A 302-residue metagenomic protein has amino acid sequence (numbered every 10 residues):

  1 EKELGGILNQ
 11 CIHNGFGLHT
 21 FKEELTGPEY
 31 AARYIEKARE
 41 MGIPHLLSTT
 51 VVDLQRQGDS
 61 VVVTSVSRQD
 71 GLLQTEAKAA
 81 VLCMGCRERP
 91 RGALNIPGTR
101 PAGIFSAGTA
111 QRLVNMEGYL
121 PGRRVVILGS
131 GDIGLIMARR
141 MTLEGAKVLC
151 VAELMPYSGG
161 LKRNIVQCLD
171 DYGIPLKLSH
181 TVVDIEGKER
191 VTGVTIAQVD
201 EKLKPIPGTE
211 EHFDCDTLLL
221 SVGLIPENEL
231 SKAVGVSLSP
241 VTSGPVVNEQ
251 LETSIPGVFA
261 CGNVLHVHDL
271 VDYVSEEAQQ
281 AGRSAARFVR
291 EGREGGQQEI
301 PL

Functional and structural regions predicted by a protein language model:
E1-R33, K37, P121-Q167: Beta1-alpha1 glycine-rich phosphate/pyrophosphate-binding loop at the start of Rossmann-like nucleotide-binding domains
E3, C86-E88, G131-I133, I225 (+1 more regions): Residue-level detector of alpha-helix initiation sites
G5, L113-M116, S158-I165, E186 (+1 more regions): Short, charged, surface-exposed secondary-structure boundary motifs
F21-E24, P28, R100, M155 (+4 more regions): Hydrophobic alpha-helical scaffolding
A32-R124, Q198-G208, H212, L219 (+1 more regions): FAD-binding core/adjacent interface of flavoenzyme oxidoreductases
A38-S67, T142-E229: A Rossmann-like FAD-binding core segment of flavoenzymes
L82, I104-V114, T217-H268: FAD-site-proximal beta/loop scaffold in flavoenzymes
C261-P301: A conserved FAD-binding loop/helix module that cradles the flavin
